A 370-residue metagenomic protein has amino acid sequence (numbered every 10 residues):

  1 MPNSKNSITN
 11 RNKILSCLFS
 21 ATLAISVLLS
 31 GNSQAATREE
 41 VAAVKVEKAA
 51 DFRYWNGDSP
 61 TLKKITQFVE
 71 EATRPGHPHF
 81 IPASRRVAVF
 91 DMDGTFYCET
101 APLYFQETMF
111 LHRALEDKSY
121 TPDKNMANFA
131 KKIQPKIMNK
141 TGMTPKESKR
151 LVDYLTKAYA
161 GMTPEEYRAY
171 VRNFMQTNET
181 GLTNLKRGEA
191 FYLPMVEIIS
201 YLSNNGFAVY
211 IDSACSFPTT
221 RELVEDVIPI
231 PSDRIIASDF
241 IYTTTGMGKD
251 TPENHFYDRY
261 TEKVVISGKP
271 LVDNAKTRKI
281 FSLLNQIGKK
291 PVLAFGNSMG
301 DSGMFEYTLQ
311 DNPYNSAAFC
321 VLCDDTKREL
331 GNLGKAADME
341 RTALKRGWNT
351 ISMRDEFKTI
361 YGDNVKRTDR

Functional and structural regions predicted by a protein language model:
M1-R11: N-terminal secretory signal peptides that target proteins for export/translocation
L15-F19, I25, A35-M92, T100-A101 (+3 more regions): Non-catalytic pre-domain segments flanking phosphatase-related domains
A36-N56, E70, F80, R85 (+1 more regions): C-terminal cap/substrate-recognition subdomain and adjoining C-terminal extension of metal-dependent phosphatase-like
S59, G161, T277: Electropositive phosphate-/nucleotide-binding environments in soluble metabolic enzymes
E99-P102, E107-F110, E222-L223, Y307: Short, solvent-exposed loop/turn and secondary-structure capping segments
A101-P102, T108-E189, L193: A metal-dependent, Asp-based hydrolase signature
